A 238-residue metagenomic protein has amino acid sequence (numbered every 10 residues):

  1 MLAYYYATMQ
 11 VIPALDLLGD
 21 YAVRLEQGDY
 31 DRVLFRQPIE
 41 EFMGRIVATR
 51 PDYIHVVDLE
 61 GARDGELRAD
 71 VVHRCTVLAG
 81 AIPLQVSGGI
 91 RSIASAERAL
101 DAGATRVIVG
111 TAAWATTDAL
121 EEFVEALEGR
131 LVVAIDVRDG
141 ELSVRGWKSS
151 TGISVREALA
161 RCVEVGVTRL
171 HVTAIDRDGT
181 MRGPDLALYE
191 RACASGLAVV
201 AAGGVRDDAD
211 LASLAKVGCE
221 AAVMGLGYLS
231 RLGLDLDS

Functional and structural regions predicted by a protein language model:
V11-L15, I54-V56, L84-G88, V107-V109 (+4 more regions): Hydrophobic faces of well-ordered beta-strands that scaffold small-molecule active sites in alpha/beta enzyme cores
L18-D31, T105-D178: Conserved anion-binding
G28-V47: Short catalytic helix/loop segments, enriched in acidic residues and glycine and frequently bearing histidine
Y53-R68, T111, V172-M181: Glycine-rich, proline-tolerant flexible connector loops at the mouths of alpha/beta enzymes
E60, R68-E121: Glycine/small-residue-rich loop that forms an oxyanion/phosphate-binding "nest" at active or ligand-binding sites
G65-Q85, E121-D136, M181-R206: Alpha-helix-loop-beta-strand connector modules within alpha/beta enzyme cores
L84-T105, A187-A221: Catalytic cores of alpha/beta
A102-A119, A174-R177, G203-L211, V217-D235: Glycine-rich phosphate-binding active-site loops on the catalytic face of alpha/beta enzymes
